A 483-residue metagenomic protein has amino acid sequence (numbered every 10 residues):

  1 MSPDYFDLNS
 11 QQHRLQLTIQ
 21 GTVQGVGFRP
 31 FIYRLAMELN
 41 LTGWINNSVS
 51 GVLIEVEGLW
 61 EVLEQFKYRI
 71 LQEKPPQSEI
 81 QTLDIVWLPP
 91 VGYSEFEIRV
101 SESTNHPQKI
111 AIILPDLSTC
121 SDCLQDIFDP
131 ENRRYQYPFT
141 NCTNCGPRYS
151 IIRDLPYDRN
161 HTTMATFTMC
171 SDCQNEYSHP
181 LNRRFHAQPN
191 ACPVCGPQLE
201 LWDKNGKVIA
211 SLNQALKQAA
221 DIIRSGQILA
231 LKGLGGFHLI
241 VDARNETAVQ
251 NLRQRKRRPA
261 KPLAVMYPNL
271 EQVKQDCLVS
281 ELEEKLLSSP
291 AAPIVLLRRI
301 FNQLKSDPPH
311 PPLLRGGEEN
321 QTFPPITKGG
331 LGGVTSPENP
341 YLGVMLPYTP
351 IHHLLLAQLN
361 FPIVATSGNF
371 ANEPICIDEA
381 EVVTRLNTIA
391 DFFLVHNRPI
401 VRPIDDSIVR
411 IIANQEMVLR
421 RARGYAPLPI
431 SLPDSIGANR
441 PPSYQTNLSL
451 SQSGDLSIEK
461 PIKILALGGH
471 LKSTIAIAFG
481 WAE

Functional and structural regions predicted by a protein language model:
M1-P189, P193-E200: Intrinsically disordered, low-complexity, mixed-charge
H13-R14, M169-C170, V194-K204, K232 (+3 more regions): Gly-rich Lys/Arg/Thr-decorated short loops/hinges at beta-loop-alpha junctions or inter-strand turns that position
W87, I228, G236-F301: A phosphate-binding glycine/aspartate-rich beta-alpha loop in the early core of alpha/beta enzymes
L229-K232, L239, V265-Y267, L287-S288 (+9 more regions): General beta-strand structural signal in soluble alpha/beta enzymes
K285-L287, A292-N302, G333-E373: Divalent-metal (Mg2+/Mn2+/Ca2+)-assisted nucleotide/phosphate chemistry catalytic cores
K285-S288, I294, R410, M417-D434 (+1 more regions): Active-site cores of enzymes that catalyze phosphoryl transfer or operate on phosphate-rich substrates
L314-E318, K328-G330, A438, S453-G454: Glycine-biased, low-complexity coil/linker segments
L359-D434, A466: Internal gly/pro-rich beta-alpha loop/helix module that stabilizes soluble enzyme cofactors or their anionic handles
